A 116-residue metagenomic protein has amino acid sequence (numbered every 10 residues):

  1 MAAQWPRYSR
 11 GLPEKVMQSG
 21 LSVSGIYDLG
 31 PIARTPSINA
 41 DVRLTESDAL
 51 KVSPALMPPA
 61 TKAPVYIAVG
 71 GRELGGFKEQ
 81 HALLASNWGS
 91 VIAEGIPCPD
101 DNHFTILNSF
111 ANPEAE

Functional and structural regions predicted by a protein language model:
M1-A40, A49: Primarily recognizes the serine-hydrolase "nucleophile elbow" in alpha/beta-hydrolase and SGNH/GDSL folds
P13-K15, P58-K62: Short, conserved loop/helix-junction motifs that constitute active-site signature segments in enzyme catalytic cores
L21, Y66-A68, I96: Hydrophobic/aromatic beta-strand patches that form the interior of the parallel beta-sheet core in alpha/beta enzyme
L29, G71-G76: Acidic catalytic loop of the alpha/beta-hydrolase fold
N39, V65, I92-E94: Hydrophobic anchor at the start of a short beta-strand that flanks the dinucleotide cofactor-binding loop
R43-L56: Alpha-helical scaffolding within the catalytic cores of extracellular/periplasmic polymer-degrading hydrolases
A60-K62, I67-G70: Short beta-strand/loop motif that positions the catalytic acidic residue of the alpha/beta-hydrolase fold
K78-A85, G89-E116: C-terminal catalytic histidine-bearing segment of alpha/beta-hydrolase fold enzymes
